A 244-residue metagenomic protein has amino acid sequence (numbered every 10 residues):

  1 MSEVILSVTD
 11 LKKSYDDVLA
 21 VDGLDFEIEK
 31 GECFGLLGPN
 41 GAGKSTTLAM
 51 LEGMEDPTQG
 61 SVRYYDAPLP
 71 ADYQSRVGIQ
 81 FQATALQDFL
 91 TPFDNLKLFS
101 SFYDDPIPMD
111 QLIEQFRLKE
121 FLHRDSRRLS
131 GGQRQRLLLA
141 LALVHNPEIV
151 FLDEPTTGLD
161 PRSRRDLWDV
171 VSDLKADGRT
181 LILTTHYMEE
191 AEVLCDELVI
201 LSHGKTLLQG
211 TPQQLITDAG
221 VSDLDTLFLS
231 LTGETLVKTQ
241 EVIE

Functional and structural regions predicted by a protein language model:
E52: Helix-to-loop junction immediately C-terminal to a conserved catalytic motif
Q59-Y73: Conserved ABC transporter NBD signature motif
K97, S101, P106-L122: Conserved ABC ATPase "signature" region
D125-L129: Conserved ABC ATPase signature
V150-E154: Catalytic Walker B motif of ABC-type/P-loop ATPase nucleotide-binding domains
Q209-G210: ABC ATPase "signature
